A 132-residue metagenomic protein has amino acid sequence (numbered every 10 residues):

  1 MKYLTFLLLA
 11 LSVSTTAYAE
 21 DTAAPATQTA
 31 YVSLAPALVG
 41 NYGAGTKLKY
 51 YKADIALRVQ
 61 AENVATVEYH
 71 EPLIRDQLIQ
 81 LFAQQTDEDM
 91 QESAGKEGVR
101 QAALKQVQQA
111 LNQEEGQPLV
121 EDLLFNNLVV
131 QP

Functional and structural regions predicted by a protein language model:
M1-P132: Flexible, low-complexity charged segments
